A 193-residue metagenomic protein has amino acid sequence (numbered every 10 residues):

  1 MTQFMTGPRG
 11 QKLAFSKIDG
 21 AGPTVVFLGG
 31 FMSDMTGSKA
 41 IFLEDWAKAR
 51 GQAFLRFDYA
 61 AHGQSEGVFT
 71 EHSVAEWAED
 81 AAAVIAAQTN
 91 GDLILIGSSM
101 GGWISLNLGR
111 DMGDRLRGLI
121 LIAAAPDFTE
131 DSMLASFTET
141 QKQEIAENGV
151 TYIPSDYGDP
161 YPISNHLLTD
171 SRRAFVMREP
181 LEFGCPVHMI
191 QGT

Functional and structural regions predicted by a protein language model:
M1-D19: N-terminal cap/lid segment of alpha/beta-hydrolase-fold proteins
G10, R115-T193: The alpha/beta-hydrolase serine catalytic core
G22-G30: Short beta-strand element of the alpha/beta-hydrolase
F31-E44: The serine-hydrolase catalytic nucleophile loop
E44-E66: Conserved alpha/beta-hydrolase
E71-Q88: Alpha/beta-hydrolase active-site loop
L95-G97, I122: Short beta-strand immediately N-terminal to the catalytic nucleophile in serine-hydrolase-like folds
G97-G101, S105: Gly/Ala-rich beta-loop-alpha elbow adjacent to hydrolase catalytic centers
